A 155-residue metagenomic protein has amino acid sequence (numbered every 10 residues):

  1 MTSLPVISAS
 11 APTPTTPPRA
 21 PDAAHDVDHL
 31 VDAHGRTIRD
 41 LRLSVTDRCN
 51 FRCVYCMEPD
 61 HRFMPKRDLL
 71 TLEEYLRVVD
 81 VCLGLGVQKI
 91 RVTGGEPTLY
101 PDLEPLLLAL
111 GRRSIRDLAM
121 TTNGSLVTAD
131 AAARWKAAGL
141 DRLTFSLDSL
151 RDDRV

Functional and structural regions predicted by a protein language model:
M1-R42, R52-V54, G84: N-terminal [4Fe-4S]-dependent radical SAM core
I7-S8, T13-P14, T71, D152-V155: Short flexible/disordered coil segments
V27, D60-M64, D153: A short, mixed-charge helix-start or loop-turn motif at secondary-structure junctions
L30-V31, L41, K66-R67, G95 (+1 more regions): A generic structural signal for short
H34-E73, L85: Canonical Radical SAM [4Fe-4S] cluster-binding loop centered on the CxxxCxxC motif and its immediate flanking residues
L72, L76-V92, E96-V155: Radical SAM/AdoMet-radical enzyme domain recognition
